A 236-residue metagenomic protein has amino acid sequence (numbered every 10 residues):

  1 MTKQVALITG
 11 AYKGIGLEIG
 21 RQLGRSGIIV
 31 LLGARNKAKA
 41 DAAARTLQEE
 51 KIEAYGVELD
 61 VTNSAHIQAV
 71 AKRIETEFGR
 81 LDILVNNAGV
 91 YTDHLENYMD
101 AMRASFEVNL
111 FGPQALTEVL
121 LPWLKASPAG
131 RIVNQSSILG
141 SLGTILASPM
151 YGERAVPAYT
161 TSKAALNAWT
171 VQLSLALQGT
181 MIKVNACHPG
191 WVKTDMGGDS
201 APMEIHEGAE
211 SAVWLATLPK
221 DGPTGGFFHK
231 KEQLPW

Functional and structural regions predicted by a protein language model:
M1-L31: Canonical Rossmann dinucleotide-binding motif of NAD(H)/NADP(H)-dependent dehydrogenases/reductases, specifically
S26-A42: Conserved glycine-rich Rossmann-like NAD(P)H-binding loop of the short-chain dehydrogenase/reductase
K37, V57-K72: The beta1-alpha1 cofactor-binding region of Rossmann-like NAD(H)/NADP(H)-dependent oxidoreductases
I52-E53, R73-N86, T92-H94, Y98: A glycine-rich helix->loop->beta "capping" turn within Rossmann-like NAD(P)(H)-dependent oxidoreductase domains
A69-K72, T76, D100-E107: Active-site Tyr-X3-Lys motif and surrounding loop/helix of classical short-chain dehydrogenase/reductase
V90-F106, K125-Q178: Catalytic loop of short-chain dehydrogenase/reductase
A164, G179, A186-C187, G198-W236: C-terminal helical subdomain
